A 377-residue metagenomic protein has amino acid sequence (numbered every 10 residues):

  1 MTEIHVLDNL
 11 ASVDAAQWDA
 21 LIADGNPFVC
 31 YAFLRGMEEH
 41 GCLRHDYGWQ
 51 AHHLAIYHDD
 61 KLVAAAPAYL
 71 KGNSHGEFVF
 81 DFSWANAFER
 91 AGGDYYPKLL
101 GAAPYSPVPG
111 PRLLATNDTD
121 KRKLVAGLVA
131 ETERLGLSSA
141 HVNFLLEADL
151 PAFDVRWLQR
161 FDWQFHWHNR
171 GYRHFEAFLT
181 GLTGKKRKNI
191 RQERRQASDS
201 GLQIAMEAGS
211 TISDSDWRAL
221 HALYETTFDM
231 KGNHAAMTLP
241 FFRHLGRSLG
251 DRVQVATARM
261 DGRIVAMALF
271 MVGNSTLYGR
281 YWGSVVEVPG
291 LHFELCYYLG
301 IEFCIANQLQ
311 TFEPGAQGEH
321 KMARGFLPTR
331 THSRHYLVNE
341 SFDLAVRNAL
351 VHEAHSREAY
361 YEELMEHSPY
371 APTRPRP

Functional and structural regions predicted by a protein language model:
M1-P377: N-acyltransferase acceptor-side catalytic subdomain
